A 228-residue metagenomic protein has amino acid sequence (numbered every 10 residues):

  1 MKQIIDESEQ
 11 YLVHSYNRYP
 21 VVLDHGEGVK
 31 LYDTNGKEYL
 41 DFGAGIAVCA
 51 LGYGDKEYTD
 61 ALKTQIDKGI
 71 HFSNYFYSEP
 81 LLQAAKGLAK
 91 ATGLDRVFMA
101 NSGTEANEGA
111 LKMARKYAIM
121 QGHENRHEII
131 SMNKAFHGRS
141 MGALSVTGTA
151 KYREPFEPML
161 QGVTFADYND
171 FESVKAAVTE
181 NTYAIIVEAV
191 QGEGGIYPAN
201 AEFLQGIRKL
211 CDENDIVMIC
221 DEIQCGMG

Functional and structural regions predicted by a protein language model:
M1-E27, D167: Active-site-adjacent loop/helix segments that line or gate small-molecule/cofactor pockets in enzymes
Q10, E38-E124, E128: Glycine-rich loop-to-alpha-helix module at the N-terminal edge of alpha/beta enzyme cores
V21-D41: Active-site and channel-lining beta-strand-loop segments that bind or position nucleotide-derived/phosphorylated
K37, A184, V217-M218: Hydrophobic "anchor" residues on beta-strands that sit immediately upstream of conserved functional sites
V48-A50, G192-I196, C225-M227: Short, small-residue-enriched loops and turns at beta-alpha junctions that line or gate enzyme active sites
K86-A184: PLP-dependent aspartate aminotransferase-fold enzymes
T179, Y197-G228: Catalytic PLP-binding core of fold-type I/II PLP enzymes
T182-I196: Short acidic, glycine-rich surface-loop motifs adjacent to enzyme active sites
